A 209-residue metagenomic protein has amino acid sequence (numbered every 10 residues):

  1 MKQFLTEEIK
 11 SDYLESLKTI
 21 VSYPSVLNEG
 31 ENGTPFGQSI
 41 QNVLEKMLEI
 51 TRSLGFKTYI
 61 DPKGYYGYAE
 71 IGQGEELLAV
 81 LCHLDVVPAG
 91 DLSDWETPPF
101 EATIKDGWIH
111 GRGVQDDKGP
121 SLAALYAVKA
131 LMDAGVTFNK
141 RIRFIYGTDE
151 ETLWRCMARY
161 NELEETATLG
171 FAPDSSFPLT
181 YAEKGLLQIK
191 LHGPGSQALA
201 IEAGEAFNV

Functional and structural regions predicted by a protein language model:
M1-L81, V86-G90: N-terminal helical capping/dimerization or prosegment-like subdomains of hydrolases acting on amide or phosphate bonds
M1-Q3, E7-K10, S25, S53-G55 (+5 more regions): Secretory-pathway/membrane protein signature
S11, G147, N161: A domain-level signal for the structural core that forms small-molecule/cofactor-binding pockets and catalytic centers
K18, L48, L122-K129, A158 (+1 more regions): Predominant activation on well-ordered alpha-helical scaffold segments within soluble catalytic domains
Y59-P62, G111, F144-Y146, F171-P173: General beta-strand structural signal in soluble alpha/beta enzymes
Y68, R143, Q188-H192: Beta-strand secondary-structure signal
L77-Y146, T152: Active-site metal-coordination/substrate-binding segment of hydrolases, especially metallo-dependent peptidases
E151, M157-V209: Midchain, well-structured core segments that form catalytic/ion-binding scaffolds
